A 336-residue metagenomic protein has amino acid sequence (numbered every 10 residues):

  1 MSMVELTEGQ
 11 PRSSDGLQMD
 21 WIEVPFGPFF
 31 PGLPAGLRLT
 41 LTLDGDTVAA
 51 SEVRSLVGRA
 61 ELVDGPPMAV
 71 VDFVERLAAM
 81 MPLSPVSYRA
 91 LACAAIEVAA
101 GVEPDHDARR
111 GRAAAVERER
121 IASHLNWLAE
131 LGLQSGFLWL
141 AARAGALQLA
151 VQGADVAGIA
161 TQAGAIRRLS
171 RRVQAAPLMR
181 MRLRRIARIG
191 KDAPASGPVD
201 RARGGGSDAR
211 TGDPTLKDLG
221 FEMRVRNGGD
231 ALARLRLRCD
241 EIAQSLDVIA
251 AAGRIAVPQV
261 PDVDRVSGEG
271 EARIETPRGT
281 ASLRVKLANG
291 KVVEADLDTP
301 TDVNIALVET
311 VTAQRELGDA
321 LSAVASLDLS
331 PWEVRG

Functional and structural regions predicted by a protein language model:
M1-G336: Active-site bordering "gate/hinge" segments that shape substrate access to catalytic or cofactor-binding pockets
